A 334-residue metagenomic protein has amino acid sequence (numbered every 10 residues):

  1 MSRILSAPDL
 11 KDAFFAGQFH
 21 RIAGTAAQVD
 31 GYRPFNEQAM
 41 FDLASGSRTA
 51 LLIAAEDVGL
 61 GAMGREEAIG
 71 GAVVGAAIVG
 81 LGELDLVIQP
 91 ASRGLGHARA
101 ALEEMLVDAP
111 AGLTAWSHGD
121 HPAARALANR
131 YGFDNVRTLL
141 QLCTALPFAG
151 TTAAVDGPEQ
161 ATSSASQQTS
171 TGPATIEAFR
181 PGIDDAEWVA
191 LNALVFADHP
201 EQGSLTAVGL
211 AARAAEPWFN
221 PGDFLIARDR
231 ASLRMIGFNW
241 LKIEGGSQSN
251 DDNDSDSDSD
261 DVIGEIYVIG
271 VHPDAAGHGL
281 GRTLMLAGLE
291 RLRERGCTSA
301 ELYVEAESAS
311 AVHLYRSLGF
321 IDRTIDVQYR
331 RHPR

Functional and structural regions predicted by a protein language model:
M1-A39, D156-G203: Short amphipathic alpha-helix that is part of the acyltransferase structural core
S6-K11, G17, R21-A109, T114 (+2 more regions): Conserved donor-binding loop and adjoining core beta-sheet/short helix segment in diverse acyl/aminoacyl transferases
A62, A68, G80-D85, P90-A174 (+1 more regions): Acyl-donor-binding surface of acyltransferase catalytic domains
G70, V74-G75, R137-L140, G237 (+2 more regions): A structural microfeature
I88, I269-V271, V304: Hydrophobic adenine-recognition pocket in adenosine-nucleotide-binding enzymes
G94-D108, R130, V268-P273, G277-E294 (+1 more regions): Conserved acetyl-CoA-binding loop-helix of GNAT-fold acetyltransferases
Y131-T151, L286-R334: Active-site/acyl-donor-binding loops of N-acyltransferases
H199-G209, A215-L241: Phosphate-binding active sites in nucleotide-utilizing proteins
